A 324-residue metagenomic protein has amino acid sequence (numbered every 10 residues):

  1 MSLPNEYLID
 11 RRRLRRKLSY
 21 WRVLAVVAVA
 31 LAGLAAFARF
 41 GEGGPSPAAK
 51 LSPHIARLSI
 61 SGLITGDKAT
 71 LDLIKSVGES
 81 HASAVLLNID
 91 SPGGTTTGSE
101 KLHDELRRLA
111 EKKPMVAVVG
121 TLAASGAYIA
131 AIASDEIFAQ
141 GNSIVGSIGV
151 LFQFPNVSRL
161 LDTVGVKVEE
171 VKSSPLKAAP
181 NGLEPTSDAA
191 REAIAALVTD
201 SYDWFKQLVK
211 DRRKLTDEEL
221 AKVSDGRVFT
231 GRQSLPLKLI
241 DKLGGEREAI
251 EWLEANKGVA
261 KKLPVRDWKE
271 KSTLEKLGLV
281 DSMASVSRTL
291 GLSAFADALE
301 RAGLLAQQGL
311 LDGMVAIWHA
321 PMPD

Functional and structural regions predicted by a protein language model:
M1-A117, T121-S125, S134-Q140, Q153-D324: N-terminal organellar transit peptides
N142-V150: Active-site loop architecture of trypsin-fold serine endopeptidases
